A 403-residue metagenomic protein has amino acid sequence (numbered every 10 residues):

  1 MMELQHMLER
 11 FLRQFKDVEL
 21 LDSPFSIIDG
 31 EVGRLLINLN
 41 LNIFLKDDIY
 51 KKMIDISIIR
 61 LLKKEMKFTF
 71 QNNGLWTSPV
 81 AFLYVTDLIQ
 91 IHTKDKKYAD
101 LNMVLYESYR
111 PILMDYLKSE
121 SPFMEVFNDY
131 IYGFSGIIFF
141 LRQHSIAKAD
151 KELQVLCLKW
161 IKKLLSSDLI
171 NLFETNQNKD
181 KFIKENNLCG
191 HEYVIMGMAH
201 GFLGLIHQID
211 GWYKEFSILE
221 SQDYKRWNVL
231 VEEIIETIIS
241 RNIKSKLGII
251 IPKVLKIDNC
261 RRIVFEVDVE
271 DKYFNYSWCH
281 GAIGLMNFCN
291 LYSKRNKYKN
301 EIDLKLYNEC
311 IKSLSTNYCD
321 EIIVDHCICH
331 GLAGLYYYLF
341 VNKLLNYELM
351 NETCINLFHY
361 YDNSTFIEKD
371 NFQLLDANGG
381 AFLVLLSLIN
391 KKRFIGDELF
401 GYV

Functional and structural regions predicted by a protein language model:
M1-Q14, V18, Q143-E152, L156 (+8 more regions): Terminal, non-catalytic domain-edge segments
E3-L21, K52-T69, D100-F123, L156-I183 (+4 more regions): Long, well-ordered core segments of solenoidal/helical folds
F25-N40, G74-Q90, F127-Q143, V194-G211 (+3 more regions): Well-ordered alpha-helical segments within folded domains of soluble proteins
N40-I43, K63, K67, V85-H92 (+11 more regions): Positions within ordered alpha-helical repeat solenoids
N42-K51, Q90-A99, S145-K151, F216-K225 (+2 more regions): Short coil/turn connectors between adjacent alpha-helices in alpha-solenoid helical repeat scaffolds
I43-A99: Post-signal peptide N-terminal segment of secreted/secretory-pathway proteins
L83-K163: Internal, well-ordered domain-core segments that constitute the primary functional module of diverse proteins
A149-L291: Extended ligand-binding clefts on enzyme/binding-domain cores
